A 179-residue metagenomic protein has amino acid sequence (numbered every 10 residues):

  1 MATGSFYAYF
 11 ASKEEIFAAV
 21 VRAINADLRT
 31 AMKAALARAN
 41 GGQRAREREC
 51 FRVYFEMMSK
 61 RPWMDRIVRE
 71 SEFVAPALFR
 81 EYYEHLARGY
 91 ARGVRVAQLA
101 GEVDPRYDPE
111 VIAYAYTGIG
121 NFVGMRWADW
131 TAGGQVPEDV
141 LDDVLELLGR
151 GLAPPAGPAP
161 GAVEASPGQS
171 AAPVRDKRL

Functional and structural regions predicted by a protein language model:
M1-E15, A19: Helix-turn-helix
A19, K33-K60, P109-Y116, E138-L141: Hydrophobic alpha-helical connector segments
A26-K33, M57, A75-E102, E110-G118 (+2 more regions): Amphipathic alpha-helical packing segments from all-alpha helical-bundle domains
A26-T30, R44-R69, E84-R92, T117 (+1 more regions): Helical hydrophobic small-molecule/effector-binding pocket
F55-A77, F122-D129, G161-E164: Amphipathic alpha-helical segments used for helix-helix packing
P105: Short beta-strand "wing" residues that participate in macromolecule-binding interfaces
L152-L179: C-terminal effector-binding regulatory domain of bacterial HTH transcription factors
